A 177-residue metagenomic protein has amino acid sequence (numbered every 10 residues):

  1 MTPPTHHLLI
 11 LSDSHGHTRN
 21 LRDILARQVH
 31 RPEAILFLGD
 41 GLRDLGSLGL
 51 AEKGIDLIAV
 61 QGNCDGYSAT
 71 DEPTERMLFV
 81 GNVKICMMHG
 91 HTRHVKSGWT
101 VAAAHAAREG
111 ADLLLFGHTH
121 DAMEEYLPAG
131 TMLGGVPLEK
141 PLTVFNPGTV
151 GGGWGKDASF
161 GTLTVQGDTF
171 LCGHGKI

Functional and structural regions predicted by a protein language model:
M1, T74-N82, E124-L138: Short acidic-hydrophobic surface loop/beta-edge motif
M1-G54, D65, E72-P73, K156-S159 (+2 more regions): N-terminal active-site segment of His-dependent metallophosphoesterases
T2-T5, D23, A104-G110, L133-I177: Binuclear metal-dependent phosphoesterase catalytic core
I10-S12, A34-D40, I58-N63, C86-H89 (+2 more regions): Active-site neighborhood of phospho(di)ester-bond hydrolases with catalytic His/Asp-centered motifs
H15-R19, L42-G46, C64-A69, R93-G98 (+2 more regions): Active-site environment of divalent metal-dependent phosphoester hydrolases
V29-H30, L50-G54, V80, A106-E109 (+1 more regions): Short, conserved loop/helix-junction motifs that constitute active-site signature segments in enzyme catalytic cores
G54-D56, N82-K84, P141-L142, T169: A generic structural signal for alpha->beta connector loops
D56-S97, V101-A104, R108: Helix-adjacent hinge/juxtasegments
